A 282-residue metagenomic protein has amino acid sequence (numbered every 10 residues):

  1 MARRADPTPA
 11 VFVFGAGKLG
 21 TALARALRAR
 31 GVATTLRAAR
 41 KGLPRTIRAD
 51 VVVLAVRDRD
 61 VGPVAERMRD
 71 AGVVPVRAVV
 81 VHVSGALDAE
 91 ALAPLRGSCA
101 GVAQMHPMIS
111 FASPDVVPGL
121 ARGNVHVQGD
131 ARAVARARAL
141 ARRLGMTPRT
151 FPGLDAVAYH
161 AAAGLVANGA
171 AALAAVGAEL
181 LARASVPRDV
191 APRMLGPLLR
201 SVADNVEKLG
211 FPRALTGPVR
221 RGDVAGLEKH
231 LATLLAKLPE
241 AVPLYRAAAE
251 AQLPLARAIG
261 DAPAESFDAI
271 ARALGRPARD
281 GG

Functional and structural regions predicted by a protein language model:
M1-R48: NAD(P)+-binding Rossmann beta1-loop-alpha1 motif at the extreme N-terminus of oxidoreductases
T8-A10, R77, R122: Phosphate-coordination loops involved in phosphoryl transfer and adenosine-cofactor binding
T21, R25, A29, E66 (+3 more regions): Short, well-ordered alpha-helices that flank and scaffold nucleotide-derived cofactor binding pockets
L23, L95, G101, V117-K208: Internal alpha-helical scaffold of NAD(P)-dependent oxidoreductase catalytic cores
R40-V116: Rossmann-like NAD(P)(H) cofactor-binding subdomain of soluble oxidoreductases
D204-E265: Interdomain hinge/lid region at the active-site interface of Rossmann-like NAD(P)-dependent oxidoreductases
A256, A264-G282: NAD(P)-dependent dehydrogenase/reductase Rossmann-like domain
